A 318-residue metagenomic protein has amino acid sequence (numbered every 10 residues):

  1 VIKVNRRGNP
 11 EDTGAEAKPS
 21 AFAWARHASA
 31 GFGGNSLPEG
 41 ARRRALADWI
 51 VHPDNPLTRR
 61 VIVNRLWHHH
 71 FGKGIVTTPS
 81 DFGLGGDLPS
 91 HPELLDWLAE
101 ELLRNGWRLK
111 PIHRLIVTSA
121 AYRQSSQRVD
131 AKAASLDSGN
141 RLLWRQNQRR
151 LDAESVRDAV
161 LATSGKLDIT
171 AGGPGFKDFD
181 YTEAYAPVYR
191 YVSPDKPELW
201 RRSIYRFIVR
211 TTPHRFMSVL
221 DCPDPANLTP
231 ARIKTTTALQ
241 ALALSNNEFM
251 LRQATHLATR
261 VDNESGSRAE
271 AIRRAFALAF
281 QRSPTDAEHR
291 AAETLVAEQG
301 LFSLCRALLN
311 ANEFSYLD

Functional and structural regions predicted by a protein language model:
V1-E198, P223-R232, S245, M250-F302 (+1 more regions): Primarily short, surface-exposed interaction patches in extracytoplasmic proteins
R202, T212-D221: Active-site Gly/Thr loop motif
F207: Conserved beta-structured recognition patch
S218-D221, T285, N310: Exposed, low-complexity/repetitive linear segments and helix-based recognition motifs, biased toward charged/polar
T235: Glycine-rich phosphate-binding loop at the start of an alpha helix
G300-F314: Charge-dense polyanion-binding interfaces
